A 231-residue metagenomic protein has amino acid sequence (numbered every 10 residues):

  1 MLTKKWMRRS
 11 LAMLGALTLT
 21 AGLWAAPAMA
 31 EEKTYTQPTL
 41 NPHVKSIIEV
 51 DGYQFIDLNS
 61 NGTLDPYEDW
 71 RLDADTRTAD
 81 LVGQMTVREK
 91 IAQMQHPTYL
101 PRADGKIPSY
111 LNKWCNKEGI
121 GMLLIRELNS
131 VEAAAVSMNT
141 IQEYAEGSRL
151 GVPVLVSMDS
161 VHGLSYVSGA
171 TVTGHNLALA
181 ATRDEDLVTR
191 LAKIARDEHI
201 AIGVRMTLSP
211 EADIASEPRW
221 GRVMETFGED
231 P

Functional and structural regions predicted by a protein language model:
M1-L2, G22: Short intrinsically disordered, low-complexity coil segments enriched in acidic
L2-L14: Bacterial N-terminal signal peptides that target proteins for export
L2-T3, A30-P231: Glycoside hydrolase catalytic-domain context in secreted enzymes
M13-L14, G22, I48: Extended, polar, solvent-exposed accessory "stalk/spacer" segments that flank core modules
T20-A28: C-terminal segment of classical bacterial N-terminal signal peptides
